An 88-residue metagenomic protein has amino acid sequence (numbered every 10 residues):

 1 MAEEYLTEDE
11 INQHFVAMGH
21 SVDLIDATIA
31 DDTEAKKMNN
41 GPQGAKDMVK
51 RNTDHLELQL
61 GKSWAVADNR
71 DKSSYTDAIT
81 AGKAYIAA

Functional and structural regions predicted by a protein language model:
A2-A88: Beta-rich interaction/scaffold domains
